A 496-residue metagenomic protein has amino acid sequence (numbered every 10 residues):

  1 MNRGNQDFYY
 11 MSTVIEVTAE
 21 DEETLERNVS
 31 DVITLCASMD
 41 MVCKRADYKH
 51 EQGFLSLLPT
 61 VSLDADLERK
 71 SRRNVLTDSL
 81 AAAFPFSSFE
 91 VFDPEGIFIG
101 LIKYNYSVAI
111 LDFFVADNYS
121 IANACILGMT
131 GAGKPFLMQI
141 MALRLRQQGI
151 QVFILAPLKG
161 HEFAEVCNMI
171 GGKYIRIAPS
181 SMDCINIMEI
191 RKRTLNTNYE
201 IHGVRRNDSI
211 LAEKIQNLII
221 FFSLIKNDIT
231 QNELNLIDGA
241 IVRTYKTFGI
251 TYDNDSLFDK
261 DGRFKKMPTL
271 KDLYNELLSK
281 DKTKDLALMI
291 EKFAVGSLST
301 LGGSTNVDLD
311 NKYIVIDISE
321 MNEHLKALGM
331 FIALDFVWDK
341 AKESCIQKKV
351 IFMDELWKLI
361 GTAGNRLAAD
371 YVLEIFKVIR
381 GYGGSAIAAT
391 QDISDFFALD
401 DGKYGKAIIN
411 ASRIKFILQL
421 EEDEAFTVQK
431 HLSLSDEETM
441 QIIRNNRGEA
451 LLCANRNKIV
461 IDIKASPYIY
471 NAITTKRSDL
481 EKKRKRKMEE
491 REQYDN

Functional and structural regions predicted by a protein language model:
M1-K70, S107-I150, K246, K340 (+11 more regions): Accessory regions of macromolecular translocation/handling assemblies
M41-V42, Q52-A109, K159-G160, A164-G172 (+5 more regions): P-loop NTPase motor domains
Q151-L155: Conserved RecA-like ASCE P-loop NTPase motor core of nucleic-acid helicases/translocases
L158, A389-I393, Q419-E421: A short beta-strand-to-loop transition that corresponds to the Sensor-1 phosphate-sensing loop of AAA+ P-loop ATPases
R176-S180, I414-D423: Conserved AAA+ ATPase "SRH/arginine-finger" region at the nucleotide-binding site
I379-F396: Sensor-1/coupling segment of RecA-like P-loop NTPase cores
A465: Short, surface-exposed polybasic-aromatic patches that bind anionic ligands, especially phosphate groups
